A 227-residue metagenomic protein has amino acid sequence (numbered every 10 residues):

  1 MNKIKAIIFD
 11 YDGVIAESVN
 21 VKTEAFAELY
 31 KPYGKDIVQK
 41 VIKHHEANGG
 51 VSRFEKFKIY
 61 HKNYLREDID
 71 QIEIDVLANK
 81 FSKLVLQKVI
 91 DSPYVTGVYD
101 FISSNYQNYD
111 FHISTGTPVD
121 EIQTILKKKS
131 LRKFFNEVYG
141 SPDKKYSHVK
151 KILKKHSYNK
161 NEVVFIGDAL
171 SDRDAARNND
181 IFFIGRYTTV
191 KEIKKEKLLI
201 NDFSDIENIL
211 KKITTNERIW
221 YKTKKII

Functional and structural regions predicted by a protein language model:
M1-I4, V119, I125-I227: Asp-based, Mg2+/Mn2+-dependent phosphohydrolase catalytic module
M1-K43: Active-site neighborhood of HAD-like aspartate-dependent phosphohydrolases
V21, S52, P93, G97 (+4 more regions): Short beta->alpha linker loops
T23, A27, R53-K58, A78 (+2 more regions): An amphipathic alpha-helix signature
F26, V98-L126, Y139-S141: Substrate-recognition element of Asp-dependent hydrolases with the DxDx(T/V) motif
A27-K31, S52-I69: Helix-loop "lid/cap" segments that line or gate small-molecule binding pockets
P32-I37, L65-D70, S130-F134, S157-Y158: Short helix-capping segments at alpha-helix termini
H61-Y99, Y109: Metal-dependent phosphoesterase signature
